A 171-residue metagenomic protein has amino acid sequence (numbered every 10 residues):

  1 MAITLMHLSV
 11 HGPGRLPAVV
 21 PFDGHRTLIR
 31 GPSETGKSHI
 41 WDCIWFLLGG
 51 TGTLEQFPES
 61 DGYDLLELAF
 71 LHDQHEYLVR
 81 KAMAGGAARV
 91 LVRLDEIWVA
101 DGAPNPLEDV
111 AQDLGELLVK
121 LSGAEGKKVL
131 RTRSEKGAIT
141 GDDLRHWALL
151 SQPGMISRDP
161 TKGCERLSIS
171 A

Functional and structural regions predicted by a protein language model:
M1-V79, A84-D95: Extreme N-terminal "head/tail" segments of very large remodeling/mechanoenzyme assemblies
M83-A171: Extended, charged alpha-helical "arm/stalk" segments used for dimerization and assembly in large NTPase-driven machines
